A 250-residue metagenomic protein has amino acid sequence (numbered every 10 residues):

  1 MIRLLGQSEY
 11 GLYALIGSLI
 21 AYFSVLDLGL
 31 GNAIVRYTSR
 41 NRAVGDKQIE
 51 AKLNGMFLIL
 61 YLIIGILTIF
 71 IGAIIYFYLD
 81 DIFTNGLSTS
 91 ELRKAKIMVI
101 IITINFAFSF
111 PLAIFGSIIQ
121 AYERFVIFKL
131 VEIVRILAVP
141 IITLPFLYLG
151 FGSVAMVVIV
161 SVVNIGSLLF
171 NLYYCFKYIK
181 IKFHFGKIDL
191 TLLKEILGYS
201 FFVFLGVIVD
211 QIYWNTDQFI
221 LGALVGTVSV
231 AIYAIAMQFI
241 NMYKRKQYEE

Functional and structural regions predicted by a protein language model:
M1-A21, S153-V158, T191-V203, T216 (+1 more regions): Interfacial/gating helices of multi-pass transporter permease domains
I2-E9, V126, L137-L169, A231: Membrane-interface helix-loop junctions in multi-pass transport and translocation proteins
L5-Y13, G45-G55, I66-T103, Y148-V158 (+1 more regions): Membrane-interface helix-capping segments at transmembrane helix termini in multi-pass transporters
G6, F23-I63, I82-N85, F115 (+2 more regions): Transmembrane-helix boundary and interhelical linker motifs in polytopic inner-membrane proteins
A14-R42, Y61-T68, I104-L112, S167-F170 (+2 more regions): Small-residue-rich midsections of specific transmembrane alpha-helices
I74-F77, L87-L112, K129, I141 (+2 more regions): Alpha-helical transmembrane segments of multi-pass membrane proteins
F106-V134, V154: Membrane-interface junctions at transmembrane-helix termini in multi-pass inner-membrane proteins
V160, N171-N215, S229: Interhelical loop/hinge segments that connect adjacent transmembrane helices in multipass membrane
